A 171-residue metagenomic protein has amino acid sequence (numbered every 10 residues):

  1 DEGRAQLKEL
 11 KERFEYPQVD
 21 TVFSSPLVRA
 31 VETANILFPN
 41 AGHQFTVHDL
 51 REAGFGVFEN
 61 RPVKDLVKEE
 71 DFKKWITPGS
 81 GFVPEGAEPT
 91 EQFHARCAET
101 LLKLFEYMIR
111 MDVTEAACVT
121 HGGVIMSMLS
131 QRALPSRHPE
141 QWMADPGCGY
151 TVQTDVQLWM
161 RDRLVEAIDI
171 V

Functional and structural regions predicted by a protein language model:
D1-L37, A41: Active-site-proximal alpha-helix that buttresses catalytic centers in soluble enzyme cores
E15-Q18, L104-T114: Glycine-rich phosphate-binding loop signature in dinucleotide/nucleotide-binding domains
S24-S25, A95, V119-T120: Short beta-strand scaffold positions
L37-R96: Phosphate-handling substructures
V113-G122: Generic beta-sheet signal
G122-M126, D155: GST superfamily/GST-like fold recognition
P135-R163: Domain-level recognition of soluble alpha/beta enzyme cores, biased toward histidine phosphatases/phosphomutases
D162-V171: Acidic, His/Gly-rich catalytic cores of divalent-metal-dependent hydrolytic chemistry
